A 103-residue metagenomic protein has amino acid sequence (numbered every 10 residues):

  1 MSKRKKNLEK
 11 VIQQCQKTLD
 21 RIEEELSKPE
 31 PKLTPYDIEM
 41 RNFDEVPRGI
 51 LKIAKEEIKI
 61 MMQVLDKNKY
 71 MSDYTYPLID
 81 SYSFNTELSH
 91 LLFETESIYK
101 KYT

Functional and structural regions predicted by a protein language model:
M1-N42: Short terminal alpha-helical segments
K5-I12, R41-D44, R48-L51, K55 (+2 more regions): Amphipathic alpha-helical coiled-coil segments with heptad-repeat character
E9-I12, Q16-E23, K59, S89-Y99: Generic detector of well-ordered alpha-helical segments enriched in charged/polar residues, highlighting helical
V11, I22, P29, A54 (+3 more regions): Low-complexity, intrinsically disordered/propeptide-like segments
E23-E30, M62-K69, Y99, T103: Long, hydrophobic, amphipathic alpha-helical segments used as structural scaffolds
K28, P35, F43, D66-N68 (+2 more regions): Alpha-helical protein-protein interaction elements
P47-S72: Amphipathic alpha-helical coiled-coil segments
D73-T103: Amphipathic alpha-helical binding modules
